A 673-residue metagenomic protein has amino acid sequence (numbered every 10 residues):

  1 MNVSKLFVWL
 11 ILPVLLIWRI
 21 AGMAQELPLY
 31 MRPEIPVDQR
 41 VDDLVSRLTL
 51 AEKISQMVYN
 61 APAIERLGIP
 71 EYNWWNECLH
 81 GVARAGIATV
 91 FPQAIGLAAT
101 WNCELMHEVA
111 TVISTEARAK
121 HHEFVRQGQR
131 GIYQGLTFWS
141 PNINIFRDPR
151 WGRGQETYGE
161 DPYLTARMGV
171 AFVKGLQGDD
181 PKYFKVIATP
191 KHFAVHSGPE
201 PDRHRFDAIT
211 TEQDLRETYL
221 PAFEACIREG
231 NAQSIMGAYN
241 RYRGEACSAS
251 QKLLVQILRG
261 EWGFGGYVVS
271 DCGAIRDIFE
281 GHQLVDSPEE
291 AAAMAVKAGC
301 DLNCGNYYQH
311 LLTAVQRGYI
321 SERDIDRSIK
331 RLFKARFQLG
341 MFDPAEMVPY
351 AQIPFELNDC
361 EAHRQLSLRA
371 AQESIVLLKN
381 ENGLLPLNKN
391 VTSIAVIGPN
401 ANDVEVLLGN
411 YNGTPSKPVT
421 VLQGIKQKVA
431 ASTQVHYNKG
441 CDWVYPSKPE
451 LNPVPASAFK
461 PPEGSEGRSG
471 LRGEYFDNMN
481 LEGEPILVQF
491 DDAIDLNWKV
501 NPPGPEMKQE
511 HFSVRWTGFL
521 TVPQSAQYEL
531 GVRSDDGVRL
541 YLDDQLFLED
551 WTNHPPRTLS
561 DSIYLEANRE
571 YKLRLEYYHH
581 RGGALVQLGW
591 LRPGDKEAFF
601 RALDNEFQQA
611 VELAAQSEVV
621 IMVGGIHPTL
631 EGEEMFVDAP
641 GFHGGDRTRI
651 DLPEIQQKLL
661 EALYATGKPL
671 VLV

Functional and structural regions predicted by a protein language model:
M1-E26: Bacterial Sec-dependent N-terminal signal peptides
A24-Q527, R533-D536, L542-Q545, N553-V673: Glycoside hydrolase catalytic-domain context in secreted enzymes
